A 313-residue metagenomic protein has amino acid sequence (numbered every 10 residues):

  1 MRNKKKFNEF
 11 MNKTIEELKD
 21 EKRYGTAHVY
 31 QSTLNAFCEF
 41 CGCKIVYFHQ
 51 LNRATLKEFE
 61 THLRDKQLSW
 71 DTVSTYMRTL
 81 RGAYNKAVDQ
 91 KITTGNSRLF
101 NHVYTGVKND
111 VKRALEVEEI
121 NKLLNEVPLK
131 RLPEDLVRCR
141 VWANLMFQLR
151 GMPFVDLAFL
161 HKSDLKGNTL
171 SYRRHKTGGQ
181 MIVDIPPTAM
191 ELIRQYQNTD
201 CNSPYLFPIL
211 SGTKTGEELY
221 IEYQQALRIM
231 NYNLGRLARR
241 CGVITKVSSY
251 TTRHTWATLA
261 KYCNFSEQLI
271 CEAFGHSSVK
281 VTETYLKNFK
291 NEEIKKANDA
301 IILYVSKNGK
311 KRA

Functional and structural regions predicted by a protein language model:
R2-K66: Basic/aromatic-enriched alpha-helical hairpins
A36, D65-R98, R150-M152: N-terminal DNA-binding recognition helix of tyrosine site-specific recombinases/integrases
K57-E58, T93-V127, T213-Y220: Flexible interdomain linker/hinge and immediately adjacent N-terminus of the catalytic tyrosine-recombinase domain
A114, R174-G178, F274-D299: Catalytic-site neighborhood detector that most strongly recognizes the C-terminal catalytic loop/helix of tyrosine
R131-E134, N231-E272: Short, basic (Lys/Arg/His-rich) helix/loop patches that form interaction surfaces in the mid-to-C-terminal regions
F159-Q195: Conserved tyrosine-mediated DNA breakage-rejoining catalytic core shared by Y-recombinases
S163-T169, I244-T245, F265-T284, K311-A313: Short, polar N-cap/turn motifs at the start of nucleic acid-interacting alpha helices
Q195, C201, I209-E217, A300-A313: C-terminal secondary-structure termini that scaffold catalytic or DNA-interacting sites
